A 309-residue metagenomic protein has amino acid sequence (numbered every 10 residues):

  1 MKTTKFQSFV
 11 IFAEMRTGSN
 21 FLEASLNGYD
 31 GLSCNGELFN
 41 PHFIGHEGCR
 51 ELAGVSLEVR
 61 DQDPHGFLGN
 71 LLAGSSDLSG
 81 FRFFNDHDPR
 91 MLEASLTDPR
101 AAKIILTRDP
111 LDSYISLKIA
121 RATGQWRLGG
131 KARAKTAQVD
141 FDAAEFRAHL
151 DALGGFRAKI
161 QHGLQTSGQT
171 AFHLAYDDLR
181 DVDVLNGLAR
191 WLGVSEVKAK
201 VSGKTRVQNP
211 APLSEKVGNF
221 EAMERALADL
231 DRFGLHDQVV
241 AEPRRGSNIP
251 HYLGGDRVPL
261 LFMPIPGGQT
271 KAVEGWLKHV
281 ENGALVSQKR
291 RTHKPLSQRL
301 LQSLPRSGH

Functional and structural regions predicted by a protein language model:
M1-A73, G254-Q302: PAPS-dependent sulfotransferase catalytic core
K5-F6, S75-L78, D98-A101: A general structural motif
G28, N40-G48, G163-D229, L285-L300: The conserved 3'-phosphoadenosine-5'-phosphosulfate
G54, A132-V139, E196-D256, S303: PAPS-dependent sulfotransferase catalytic core
L68-A94: Glycine-rich phosphate-binding loop used to anchor ATP phosphates in small-molecule kinases, encompassing both
R82-N85, Y176-D177, M263-G267: Structural motif
N85-Q165, A171, Y176, V182-E196: PAPS-dependent sulfotransferase catalytic domain
R306-H309: Ampiphathic alpha-helical segments that act as solvent-exposed interaction surfaces
